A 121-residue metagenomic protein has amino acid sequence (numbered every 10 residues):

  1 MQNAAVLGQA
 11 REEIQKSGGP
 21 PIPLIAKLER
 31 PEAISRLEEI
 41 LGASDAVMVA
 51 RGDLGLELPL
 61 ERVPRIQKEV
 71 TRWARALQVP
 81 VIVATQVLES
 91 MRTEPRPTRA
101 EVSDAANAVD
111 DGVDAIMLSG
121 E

Functional and structural regions predicted by a protein language model:
M1-E121: Non-catalytic helical/linker scaffolds that mediate oligomerization, partner binding, and domain coupling around large
